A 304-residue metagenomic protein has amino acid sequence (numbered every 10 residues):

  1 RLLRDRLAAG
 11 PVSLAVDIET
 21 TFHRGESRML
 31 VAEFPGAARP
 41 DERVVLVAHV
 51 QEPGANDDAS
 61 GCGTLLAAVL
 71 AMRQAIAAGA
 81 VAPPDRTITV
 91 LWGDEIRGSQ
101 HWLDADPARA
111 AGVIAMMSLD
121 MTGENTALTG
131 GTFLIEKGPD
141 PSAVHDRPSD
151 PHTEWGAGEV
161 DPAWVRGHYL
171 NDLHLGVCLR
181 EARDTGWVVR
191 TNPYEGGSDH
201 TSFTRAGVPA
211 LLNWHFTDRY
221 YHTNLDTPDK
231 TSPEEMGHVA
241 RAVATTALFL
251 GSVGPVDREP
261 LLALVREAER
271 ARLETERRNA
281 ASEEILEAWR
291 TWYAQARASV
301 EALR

Functional and structural regions predicted by a protein language model:
R1-N56, A67-A80, T87: Soluble metallo-hydrolase cores and metallopeptidase-like ectodomains found primarily in the secretory/periplasmic
R4-A8, L70-A77, D104-A108, L179-R183 (+1 more regions): Sec-exported extracytoplasmic/periplasmic mature domains
T21-R24, A37-R39, V50-G54, D94-S99 (+2 more regions): Solvent-exposed loop/turn segments at secondary-structure junctions within structured extracellular/periplasmic domains
R39-D41, G93-L212, S232-E234: Metal-dependent peptidase/peptidase-like ectodomains
G54-G63, P233, G237: Short, conserved micro-motifs enriched in small and acidic residues
A71-H101, R109: Short helix-loop-beta-strand segments that form the rim/entrance of peptidase-like active sites
R86, R219-R270: His/Asp/Glu-rich mid-to-C-terminal helical/loop segments that flank catalytic regions of hydrolases
V256-R304: Acidic, Ser/Thr-rich low-complexity intrinsically disordered segments
